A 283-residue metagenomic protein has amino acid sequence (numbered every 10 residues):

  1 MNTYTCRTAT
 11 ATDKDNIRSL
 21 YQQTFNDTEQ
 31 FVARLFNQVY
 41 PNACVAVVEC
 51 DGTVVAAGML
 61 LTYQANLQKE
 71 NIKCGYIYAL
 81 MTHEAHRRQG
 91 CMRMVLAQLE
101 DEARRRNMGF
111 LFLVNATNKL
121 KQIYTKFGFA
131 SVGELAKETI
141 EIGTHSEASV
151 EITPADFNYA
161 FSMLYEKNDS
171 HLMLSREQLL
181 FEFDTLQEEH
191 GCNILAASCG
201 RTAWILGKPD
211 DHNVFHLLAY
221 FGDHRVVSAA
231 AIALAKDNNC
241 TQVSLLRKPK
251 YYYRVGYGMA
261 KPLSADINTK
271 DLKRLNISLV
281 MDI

Functional and structural regions predicted by a protein language model:
A11-L20, T153-K167, R274-L275: A short, well-structured alpha-helix characteristic of acyl/acetyltransferase catalytic modules
K14, Y21-L67, D169-I194: Active-site rim helix/loop that mediates acceptor-substrate recognition in acyltransferases
V47, T53-Y63, C74-Y76, M81 (+2 more regions): Conserved beta-strand in the GNAT
T82, R88-D101, K126, H224-A235: Conserved acetyl-CoA-binding loop-helix of GNAT-fold acetyltransferases
L96, A103-A116, N238-R247: Conserved GNAT acetyl-CoA-binding A-motif
Q98-L99, M108-A136, E141: Long, hydrophobic, well-ordered secondary-structure blocks that form the structural core and pocket-lining surfaces
T125-S146, K208-P209, H216-I283: Active-site/acyl-donor-binding loops of N-acyltransferases
F127-H216: Amide-forming acyltransferase catalytic core, primarily the GNAT-like/NAT-type and related acyltransferase folds
